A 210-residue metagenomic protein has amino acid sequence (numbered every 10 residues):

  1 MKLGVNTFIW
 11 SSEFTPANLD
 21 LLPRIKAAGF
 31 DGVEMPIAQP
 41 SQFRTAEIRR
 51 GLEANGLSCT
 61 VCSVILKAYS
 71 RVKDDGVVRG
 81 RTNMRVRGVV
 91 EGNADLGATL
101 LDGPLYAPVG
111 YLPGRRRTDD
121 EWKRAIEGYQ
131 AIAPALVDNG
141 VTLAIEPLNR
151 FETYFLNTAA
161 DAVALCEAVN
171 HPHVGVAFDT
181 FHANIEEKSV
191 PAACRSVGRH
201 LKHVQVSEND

Functional and structural regions predicted by a protein language model:
M1-A98, Q130, H171, R199 (+1 more regions): N-terminal pre-domain/capping segments
V5, C59-V61, D102, I145 (+1 more regions): Hydrophobic residues in well-ordered beta-strands that form the structural core
I9-S11, I37-Q39, I65-A68, L105-V109 (+3 more regions): Active-site-proximal loop/turn and secondary-structure-junction residues that shape catalytic pockets, frequently
E13-T15, G110, I185-K188: A short, acidic/glycine-rich surface segment
P16-D20, F43-E47, R116, N157-A160 (+1 more regions): Generic recognition of short, well-ordered alpha-helical segments
L22, V72-V77, F155-L156, V163 (+1 more regions): Gly/Pro-rich active-site loop or hairpin
G32, A144-I145, A177-T180, N184: Generic enzyme active-site microenvironment
G76-G175: Active-site acidic/histidine proton-transfer and metal-coordination neighborhood in alpha/beta enzyme cores
